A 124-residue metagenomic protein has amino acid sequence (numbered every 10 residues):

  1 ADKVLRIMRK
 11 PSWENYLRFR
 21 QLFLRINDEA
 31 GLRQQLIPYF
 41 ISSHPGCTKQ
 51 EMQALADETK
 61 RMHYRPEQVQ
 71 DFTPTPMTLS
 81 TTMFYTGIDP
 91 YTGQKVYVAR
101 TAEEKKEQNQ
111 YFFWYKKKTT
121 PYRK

Functional and structural regions predicted by a protein language model:
A1-D71: Conserved AdoMet/S-adenosylmethionine-binding subsite of the radical SAM
Q50, R65, F72-K124: C-terminal accessory regions of radical SAM enzymes
